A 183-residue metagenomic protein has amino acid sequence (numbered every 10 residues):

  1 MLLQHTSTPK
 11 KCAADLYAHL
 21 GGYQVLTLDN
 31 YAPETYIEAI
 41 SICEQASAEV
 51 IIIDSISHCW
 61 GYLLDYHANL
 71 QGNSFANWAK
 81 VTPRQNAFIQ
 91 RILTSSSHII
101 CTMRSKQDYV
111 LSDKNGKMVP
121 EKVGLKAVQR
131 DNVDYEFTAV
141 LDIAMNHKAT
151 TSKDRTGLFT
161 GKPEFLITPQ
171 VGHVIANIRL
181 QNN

Functional and structural regions predicted by a protein language model:
L3-Q90: Conserved inter-motif catalytic segment of the P-loop NTP-binding fold
Q90-V174: Phosphate-binding/switch region of NTP-binding enzymes
N177-N183: Long, highly charged low-complexity segments enriched in Glu/Asp and Lys/Arg with interspersed Ser/Thr
